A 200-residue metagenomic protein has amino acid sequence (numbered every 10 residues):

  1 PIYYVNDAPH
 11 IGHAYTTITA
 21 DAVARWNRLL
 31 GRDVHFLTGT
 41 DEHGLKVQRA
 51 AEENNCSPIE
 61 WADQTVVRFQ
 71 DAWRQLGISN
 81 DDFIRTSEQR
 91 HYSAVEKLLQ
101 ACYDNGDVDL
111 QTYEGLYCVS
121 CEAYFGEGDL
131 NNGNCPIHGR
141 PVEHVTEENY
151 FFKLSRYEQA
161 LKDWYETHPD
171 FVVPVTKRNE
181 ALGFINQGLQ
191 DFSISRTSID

Functional and structural regions predicted by a protein language model:
P1-D109, E122: N-terminal Rossmann-like or analogous alpha/beta NTP/dinucleotide-binding catalytic cores that position adenine
P1-T38, R90-A94, S120, H138 (+1 more regions): Structured secondary-structure scaffolds
V23, E114, N131-N132: Short metal-coordination and nucleic-acid-contact micro-motifs, chiefly zinc-binding Cys/His arrays
A101, Y117, N134, F192: The −1 position to Zn-ligating cysteines in a subset of zinc-ribbon hairpins
G106-T112, V142-H144: A short alpha-helix-loop-beta-strand transition element characteristic of N-terminal alpha/beta dinucleotide-binding
G115-F125: Glycine-rich phosphate-binding/catalytic subdomain of phosphoryl-transfer and nucleotide/sugar-phosphate-processing
E127-G128, E143-V145: Short, non-ligating residues that shape and space the ligands of small metal-coordination modules and catalytic
N131-R140: Cysteine-rich micro-motifs
